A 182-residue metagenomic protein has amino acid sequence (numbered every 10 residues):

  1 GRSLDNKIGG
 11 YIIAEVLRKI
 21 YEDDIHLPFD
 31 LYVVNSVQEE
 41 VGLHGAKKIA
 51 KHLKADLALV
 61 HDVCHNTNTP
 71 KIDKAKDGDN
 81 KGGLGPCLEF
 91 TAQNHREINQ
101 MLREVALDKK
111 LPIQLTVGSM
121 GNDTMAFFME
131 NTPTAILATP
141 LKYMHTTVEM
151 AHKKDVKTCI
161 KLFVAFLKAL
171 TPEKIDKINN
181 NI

Functional and structural regions predicted by a protein language model:
G1-E40, L162-F166: Alpha-helical metal-binding/catalytic segments enriched in His/Glu/Asp
K7-G10, G42-G45, D123-T124, T146: Short glycine/serine/threonine-rich phosphate/pyrophosphate-binding segments that cradle anionic phosphate groups
R18-Y21, K51-L53, A126-N131: Alpha-helix C-terminal capping segments
L27-L31, K54-D56, K109, N131-T134: Short coil/turn connectors at secondary-structure junctions
Y32, S36-H44, Q114-S119: Active-site glycine- and acidic-residue-rich loops that bind and position anionic ligands or nucleotide-like cofactors
V34-V41, V63-H65, L141-Y143: Acidic, glycine-rich active-site loops and adjacent beta-strand->loop/helix elements that engage anionic groups
I49-T69: A glycine-rich helix N-cap at a beta->alpha junction
G78-I160, V164-I182: Active-site-adjacent substrate-binding region of metalloamidase/peptidase-like peptide-processing proteins
